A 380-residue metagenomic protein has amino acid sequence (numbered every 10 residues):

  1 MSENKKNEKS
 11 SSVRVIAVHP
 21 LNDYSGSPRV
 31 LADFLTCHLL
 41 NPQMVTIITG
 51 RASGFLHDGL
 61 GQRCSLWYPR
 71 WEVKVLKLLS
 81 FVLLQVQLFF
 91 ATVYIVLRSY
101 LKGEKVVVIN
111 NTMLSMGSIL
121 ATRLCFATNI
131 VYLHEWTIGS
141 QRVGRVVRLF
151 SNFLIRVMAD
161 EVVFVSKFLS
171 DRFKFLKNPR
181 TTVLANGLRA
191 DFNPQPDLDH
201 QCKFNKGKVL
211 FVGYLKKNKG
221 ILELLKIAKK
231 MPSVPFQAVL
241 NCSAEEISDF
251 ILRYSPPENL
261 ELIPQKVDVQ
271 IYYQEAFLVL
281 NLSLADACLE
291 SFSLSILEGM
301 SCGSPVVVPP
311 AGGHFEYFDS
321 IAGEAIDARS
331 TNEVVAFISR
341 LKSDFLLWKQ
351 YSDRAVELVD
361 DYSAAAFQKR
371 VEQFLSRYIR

Functional and structural regions predicted by a protein language model:
A17-S25, C37-L83, L169-K174, C242-I247: N-terminal strand-loop element at the rim of the active site of nucleotide-sugar-dependent glycosyltransferases
S25-D33, F211-K230, L294: A conserved mid-protein helix/loop that constitutes part of the nucleotide-sugar donor-binding site
L88, I109-S115, L133: Short His-centered aromatic/hydrophobic patch
F168, G187: Carbohydrate-associated surface elements
S248-K266: Nucleotide-activated donor-binding/catalytic signature segment of Leloir-type glycosyltransferases, i.e., the conserved
S283-L297, F315-E316: Nucleotide-sugar-dependent
S301, P305-V308: Short hydrophobic beta-strand element within catalytic cores of glycosyltransferases and related nucleotide-activated
P309, D319-N332, R340-F345: Conserved acidic donor-binding segment of nucleotide-sugar-dependent glycosyltransferases
